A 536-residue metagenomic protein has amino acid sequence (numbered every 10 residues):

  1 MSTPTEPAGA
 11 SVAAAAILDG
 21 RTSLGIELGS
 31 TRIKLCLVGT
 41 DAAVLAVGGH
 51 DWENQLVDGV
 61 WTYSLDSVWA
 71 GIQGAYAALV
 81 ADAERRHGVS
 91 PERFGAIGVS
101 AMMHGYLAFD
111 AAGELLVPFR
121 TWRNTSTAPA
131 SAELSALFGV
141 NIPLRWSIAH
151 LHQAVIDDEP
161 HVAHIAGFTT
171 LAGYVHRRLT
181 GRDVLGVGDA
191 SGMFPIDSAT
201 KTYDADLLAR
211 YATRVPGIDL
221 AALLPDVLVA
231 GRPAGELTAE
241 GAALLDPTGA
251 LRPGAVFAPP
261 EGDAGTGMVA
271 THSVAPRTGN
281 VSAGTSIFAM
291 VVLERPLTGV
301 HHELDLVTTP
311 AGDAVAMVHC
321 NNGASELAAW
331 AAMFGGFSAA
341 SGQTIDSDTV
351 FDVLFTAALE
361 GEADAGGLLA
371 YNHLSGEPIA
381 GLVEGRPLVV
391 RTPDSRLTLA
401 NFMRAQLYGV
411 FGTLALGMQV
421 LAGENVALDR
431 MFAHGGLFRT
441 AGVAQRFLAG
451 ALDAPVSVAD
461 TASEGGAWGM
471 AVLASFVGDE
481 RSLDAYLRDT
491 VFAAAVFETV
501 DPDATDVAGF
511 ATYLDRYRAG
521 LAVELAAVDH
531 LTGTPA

Functional and structural regions predicted by a protein language model:
M1-V117, H164, D226, A242-A243 (+4 more regions): N-terminal glycine/serine-rich phosphate-binding loop of ATP-dependent small-molecule kinases, especially carbohydrate
T3-L18, L24-G25, P91, A132-R145 (+6 more regions): Active-site core segments that coordinate phosphate-bearing ligands/cofactors across diverse enzyme families
E84-T121, N141-P143, H176-D197, P225-L237: Short beta-strand-loop/turn "lid" adjacent to the catalytic site in phosphate-handling enzymes
N124: Carbohydrate-associated surface elements
P129: Glycine-rich loop(s) and the adjacent beta-strand/alpha-helix scaffold that form part
I148-L151, P225: Short, conserved phosphate-binding/catalytic loop or strand-edge motifs used in phosphoryl-/nucleotidyl-transfer
